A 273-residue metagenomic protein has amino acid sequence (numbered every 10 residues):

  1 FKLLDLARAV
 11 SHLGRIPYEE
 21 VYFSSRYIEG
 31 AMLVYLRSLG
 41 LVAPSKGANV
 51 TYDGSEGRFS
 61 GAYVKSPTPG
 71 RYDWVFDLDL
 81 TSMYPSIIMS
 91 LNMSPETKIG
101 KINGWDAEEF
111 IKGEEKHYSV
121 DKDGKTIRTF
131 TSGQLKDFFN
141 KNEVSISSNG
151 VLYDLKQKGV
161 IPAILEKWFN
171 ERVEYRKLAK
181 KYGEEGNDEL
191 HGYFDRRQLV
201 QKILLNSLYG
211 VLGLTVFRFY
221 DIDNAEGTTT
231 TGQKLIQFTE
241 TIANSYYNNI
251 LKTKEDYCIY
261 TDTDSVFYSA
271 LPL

Functional and structural regions predicted by a protein language model:
F1-N92, K101, N187-F238, Y260 (+1 more regions): Common nucleic-acid-contacting/processivity interface regions adjacent to the catalytic cores of nucleic-acid enzymes
W74, L80-K254: Helical catalytic core of nucleic-acid polymerases
I242-Y246, E255-L273: Extended, well-ordered alpha-helical scaffold/bundle regions in very large, multi-domain proteins
